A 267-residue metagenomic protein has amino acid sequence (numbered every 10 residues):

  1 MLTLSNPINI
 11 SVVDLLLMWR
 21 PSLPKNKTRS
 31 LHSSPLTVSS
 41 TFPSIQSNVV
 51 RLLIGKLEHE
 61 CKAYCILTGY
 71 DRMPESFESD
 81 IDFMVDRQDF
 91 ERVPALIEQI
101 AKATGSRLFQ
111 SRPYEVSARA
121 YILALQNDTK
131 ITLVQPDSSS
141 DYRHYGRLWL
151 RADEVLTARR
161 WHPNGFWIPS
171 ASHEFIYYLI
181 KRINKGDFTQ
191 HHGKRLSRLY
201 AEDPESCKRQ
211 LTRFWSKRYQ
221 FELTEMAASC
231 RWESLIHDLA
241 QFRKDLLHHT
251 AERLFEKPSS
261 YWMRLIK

Functional and structural regions predicted by a protein language model:
L2-I10: Extreme N-terminal basic, low-complexity initiation segments that serve as generic localization/processing leaders
V12-I81, V85-K267: Conserved NTP-donor binding/palm subdomain of two-metal-ion nucleotidyltransferases/polymerases, i.e., the charged
